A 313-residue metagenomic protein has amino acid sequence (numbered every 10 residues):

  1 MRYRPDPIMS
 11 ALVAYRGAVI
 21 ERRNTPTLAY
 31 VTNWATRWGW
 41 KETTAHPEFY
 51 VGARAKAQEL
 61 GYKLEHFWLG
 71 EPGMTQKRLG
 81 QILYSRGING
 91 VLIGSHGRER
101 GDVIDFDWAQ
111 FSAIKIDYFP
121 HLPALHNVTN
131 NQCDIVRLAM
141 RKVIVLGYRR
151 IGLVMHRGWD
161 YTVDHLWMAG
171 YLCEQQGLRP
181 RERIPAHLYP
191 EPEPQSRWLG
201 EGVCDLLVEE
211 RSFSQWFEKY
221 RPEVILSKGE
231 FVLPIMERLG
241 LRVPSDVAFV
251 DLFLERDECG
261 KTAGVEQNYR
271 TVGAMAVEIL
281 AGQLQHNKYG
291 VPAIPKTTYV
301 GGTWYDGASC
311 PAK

Functional and structural regions predicted by a protein language model:
R2-I82, R86-N89, L153, A169-C173: Amphipathic helical "hinge" segments at domain boundaries
A29-Y30, S85-H96, R150-M155, W216-G229 (+1 more regions): Periplasmic-binding protein-like
K41-L60, Y161-P190, F231-I235, V272: Short, solvent-exposed amphipathic alpha-helices that sit in or adjacent to ligand/effector-binding or catalytic
A57-E71, P123, L153, M168-L206: Short beta-strand elements in bilobed, periplasmic/extracellular small-molecule ligand-binding domains
G94-I135, D251-A263: Flexible loop/hinge segments that line or gate small-molecule binding clefts
H126-V154, L206-S214, E266-K288: Hydrophobic alpha-helical segments within soluble ligand-binding/sensing domains
A139-R179, P292-P311: An alpha-beta-alpha
E210-K313: Flexible loop/turn connectors
